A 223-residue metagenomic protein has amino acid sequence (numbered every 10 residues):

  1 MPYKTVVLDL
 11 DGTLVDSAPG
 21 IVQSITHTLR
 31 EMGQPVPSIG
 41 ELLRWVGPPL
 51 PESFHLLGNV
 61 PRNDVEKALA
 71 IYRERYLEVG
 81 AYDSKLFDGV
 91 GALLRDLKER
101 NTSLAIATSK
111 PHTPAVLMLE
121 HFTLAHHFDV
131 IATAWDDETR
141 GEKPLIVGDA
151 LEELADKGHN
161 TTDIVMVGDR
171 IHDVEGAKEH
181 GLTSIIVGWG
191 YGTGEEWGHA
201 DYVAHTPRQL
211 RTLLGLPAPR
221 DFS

Functional and structural regions predicted by a protein language model:
M1-K4, G40, R95, L117-S223: Asp-based, Mg2+/Mn2+-dependent phosphohydrolase catalytic module
M1-R44: Active-site neighborhood of HAD-like aspartate-dependent phosphohydrolases
P2, E78-I106, H112-V116, P144: Short, acidic loop-to-helix structural element flanking the phosphoryl-transfer center in phosphate-processing enzymes
T13, G20, H112, H172 (+1 more regions): Conserved Rossmann-like nucleotide-cofactor binding loop
I21, L50, L86, K143 (+1 more regions): Conserved donor sugar-nucleotide recognition element shared by glycan-biosynthetic enzymes
S24, S53, G89, P114-L117 (+2 more regions): Phosphate- and divalent-cation-binding pockets in alpha/beta enzyme and binding domains that engage nucleotide-derived
T28-L29, P49-R62, M118, A150-E153: Helix-loop "lid/cap" segments that line or gate small-molecule binding pockets
H55-A92: Metal-dependent phosphoesterase signature
